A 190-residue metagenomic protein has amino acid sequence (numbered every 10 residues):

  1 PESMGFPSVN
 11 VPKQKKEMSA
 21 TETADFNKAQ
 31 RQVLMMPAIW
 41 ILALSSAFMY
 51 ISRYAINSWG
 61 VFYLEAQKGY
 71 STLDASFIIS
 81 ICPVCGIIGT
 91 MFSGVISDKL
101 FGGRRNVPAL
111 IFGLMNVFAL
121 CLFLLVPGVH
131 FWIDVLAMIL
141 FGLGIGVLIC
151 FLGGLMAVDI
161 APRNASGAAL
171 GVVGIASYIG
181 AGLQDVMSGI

Functional and structural regions predicted by a protein language model:
S3-L42, Q67: Juxtamembrane intracellular "pre-TM" segments in multi-pass secondary transporters
M35-S93, I149, G153-G154, A181-S188: Extracytoplasmic gate region of multi-pass secondary transporters
D98-G113: Cytoplasmic membrane-interface "Motif A"-like loop-to-helix N-cap segments of 12-TM Major Facilitator Superfamily
G102, M156-S166: Paired intracellular helix-loop junctions of major facilitator superfamily
L114-G128: C-terminal ends and interior cores of transmembrane alpha-helices in multi-pass membrane transporters/permeases
F131-L155: Hydrophobic core of transmembrane alpha-helices in multi-pass small-molecule transporters, especially MFS/SLC-type
R163-I190: A late C-terminal transmembrane helix in Major Facilitator Superfamily
